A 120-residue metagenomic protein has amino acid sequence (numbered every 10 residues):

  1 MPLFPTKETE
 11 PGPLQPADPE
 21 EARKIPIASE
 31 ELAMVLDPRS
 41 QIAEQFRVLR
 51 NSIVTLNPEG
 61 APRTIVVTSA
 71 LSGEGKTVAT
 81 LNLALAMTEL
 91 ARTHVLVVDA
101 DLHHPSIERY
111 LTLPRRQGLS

Functional and structural regions predicted by a protein language model:
M1-S72: Short boundary/hinge segments that flank catalytic cores
P58-S120: Walker A/P-loop NTP-binding active-site region of P-loop NTPases, recognizing the glycine-rich GxxxxGKT/S
